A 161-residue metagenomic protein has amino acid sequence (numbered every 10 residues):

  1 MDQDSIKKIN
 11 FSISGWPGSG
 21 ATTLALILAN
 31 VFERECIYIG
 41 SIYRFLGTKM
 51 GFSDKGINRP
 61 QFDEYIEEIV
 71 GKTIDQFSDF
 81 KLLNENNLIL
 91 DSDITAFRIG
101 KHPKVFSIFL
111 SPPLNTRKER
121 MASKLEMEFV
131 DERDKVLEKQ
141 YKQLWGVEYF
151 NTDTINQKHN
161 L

Functional and structural regions predicted by a protein language model:
I13: Hydrophobic anchor at the beta1->P-loop junction of P-loop NTPases
W16: P-loop (Walker A) phosphate-binding loop of NTP-binding proteins
S19: ATP-binding Walker
T22: Walker A/P-loop
I39-G100, N115, E126-D131, K135-V136: ATP-dependent small-molecule kinase phosphotransfer cores that center on conserved nucleotide phosphate-binding segments
H102-K124: Conserved phosphate-donor/acceptor-positioning beta-strand/loop module used by diverse small-molecule
M127-L161: Small-molecule kinase domains that catalyze NTP-dependent phosphoryl transfer to phosphate-bearing small molecules
